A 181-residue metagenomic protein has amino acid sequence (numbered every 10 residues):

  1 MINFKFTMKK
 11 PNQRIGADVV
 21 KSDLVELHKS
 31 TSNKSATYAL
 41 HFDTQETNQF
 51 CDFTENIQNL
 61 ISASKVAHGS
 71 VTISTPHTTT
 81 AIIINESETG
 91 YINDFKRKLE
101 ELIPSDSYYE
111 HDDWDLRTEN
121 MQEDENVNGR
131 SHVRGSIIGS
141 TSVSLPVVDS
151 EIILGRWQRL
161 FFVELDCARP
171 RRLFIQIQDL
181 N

Functional and structural regions predicted by a protein language model:
I2-N181: Active-site histidine-anchored catalytic micro-motif
